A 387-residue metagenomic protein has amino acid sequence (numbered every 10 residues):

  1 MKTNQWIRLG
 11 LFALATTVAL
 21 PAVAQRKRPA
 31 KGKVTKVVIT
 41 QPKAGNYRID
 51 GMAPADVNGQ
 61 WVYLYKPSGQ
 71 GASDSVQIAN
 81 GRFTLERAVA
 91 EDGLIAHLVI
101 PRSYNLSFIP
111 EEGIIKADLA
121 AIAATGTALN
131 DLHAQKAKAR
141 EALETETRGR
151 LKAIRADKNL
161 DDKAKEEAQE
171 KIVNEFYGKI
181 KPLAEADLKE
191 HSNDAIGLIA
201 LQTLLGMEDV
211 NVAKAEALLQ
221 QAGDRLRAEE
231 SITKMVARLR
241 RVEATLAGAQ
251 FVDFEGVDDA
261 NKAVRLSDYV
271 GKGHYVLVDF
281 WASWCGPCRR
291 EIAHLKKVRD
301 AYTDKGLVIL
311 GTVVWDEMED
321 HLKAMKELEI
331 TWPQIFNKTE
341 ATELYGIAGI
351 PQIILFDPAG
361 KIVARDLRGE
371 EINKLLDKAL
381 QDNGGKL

Functional and structural regions predicted by a protein language model:
M1-R28: Bacterial Sec-dependent N-terminal signal peptides
Q25-P182: A non-transmembrane, solvent-exposed segment enriched in polar/low-complexity residues
R26-V37, P101-N105, I115-K116, G126-N130 (+2 more regions): N-terminal targeting signals for export/organelle localization
T233-D268, L375-D382: N-terminal "domain-start" segment that seeds a small globular fold
E255, L322-A359: Short, internal strand/loop/helix patches that form the active-site neighborhood or redox-interaction surface
G273-V276, F280-W284, G349: Short pre-active-site segment immediately N-terminal to redox-active cysteine/selenocysteine motifs in thiol-based
F280-K297: Conserved redox-active cysteine motifs that mediate thiol-disulfide chemistry, especially di-cysteine Cys-X(1-2)-Cys
G349, P358-K386: Non-catalytic, surface beta->alpha helical segment in thiol-disulfide oxidoreductase systems
